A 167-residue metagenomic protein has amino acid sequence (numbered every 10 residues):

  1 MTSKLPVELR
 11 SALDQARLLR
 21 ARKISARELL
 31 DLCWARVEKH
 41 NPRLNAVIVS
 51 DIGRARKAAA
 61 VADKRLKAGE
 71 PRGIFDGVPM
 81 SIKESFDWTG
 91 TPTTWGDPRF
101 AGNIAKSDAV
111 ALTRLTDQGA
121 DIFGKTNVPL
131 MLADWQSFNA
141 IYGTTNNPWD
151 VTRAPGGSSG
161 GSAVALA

Functional and structural regions predicted by a protein language model:
M1-K57, K67: An N-terminal boundary/leader segment
Q15-L19, A62, S162: Generic hydrophobic alpha-helical segments
K23, E70-P71, T91: Conserved SET/PR domain catalytic loop and adjacent active-site segment of histone-lysine N-methyltransferases
S25, R43, R72, D121-I122: A general structural signal for well-ordered secondary-structure junctions
R36, H40, A58, A62 (+3 more regions): Short alpha-helical functional segments enriched in proximate histidine and acidic residues
R43, V61, R65, Y142-T144 (+1 more regions): Short alpha-helix boundary/capping motifs
A62-P79: Immediate post-signal peptide segment of exported/extracytoplasmic ligand-binding proteins
F75-A167: Short glycine/serine-rich loop/turn segments
